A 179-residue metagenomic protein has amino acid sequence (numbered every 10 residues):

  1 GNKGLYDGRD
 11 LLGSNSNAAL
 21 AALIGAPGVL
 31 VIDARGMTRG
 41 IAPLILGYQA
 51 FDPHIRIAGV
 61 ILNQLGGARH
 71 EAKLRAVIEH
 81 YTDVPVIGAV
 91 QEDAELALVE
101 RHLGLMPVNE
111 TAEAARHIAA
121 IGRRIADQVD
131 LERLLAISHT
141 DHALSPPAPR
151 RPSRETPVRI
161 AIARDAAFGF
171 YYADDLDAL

Functional and structural regions predicted by a protein language model:
G1-D10: Switch II (G3) loop of P-loop NTPases
L11-A34: Inter-motif core of Ras-like GTPase G domains
A18, E71-R75, A173-L176: Short, surface-exposed alpha-helical segments at coil->helix boundaries
A19-L20, G47, I78, A178: Hydrophobic/aromatic ligand-binding patch that stacks against planar heteroaromatic rings of cofactors or nucleotides
G25-V29, H54-G59, P157-R159: Short, surface-exposed connector motifs at secondary-structure boundaries
A34, Q64, R164-A167: Residue-level signal for short, function-critical loop segments
T38-P152: Internal gly/pro-rich beta-alpha loop/helix module that stabilizes soluble enzyme cofactors or their anionic handles
V158-L179: Glycine-rich phosphate/diphosphate-binding loop of Rossmann-like nucleotide-binding domains
